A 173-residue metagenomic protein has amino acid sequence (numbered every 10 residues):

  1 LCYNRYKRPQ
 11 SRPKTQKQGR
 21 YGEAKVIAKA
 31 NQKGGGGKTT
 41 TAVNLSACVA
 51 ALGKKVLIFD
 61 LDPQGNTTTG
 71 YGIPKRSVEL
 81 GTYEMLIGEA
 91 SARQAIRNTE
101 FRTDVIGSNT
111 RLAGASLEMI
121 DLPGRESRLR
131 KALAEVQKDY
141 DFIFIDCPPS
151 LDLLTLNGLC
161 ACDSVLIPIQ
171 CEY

Functional and structural regions predicted by a protein language model:
L1-Y173: P-loop NTP-binding core
